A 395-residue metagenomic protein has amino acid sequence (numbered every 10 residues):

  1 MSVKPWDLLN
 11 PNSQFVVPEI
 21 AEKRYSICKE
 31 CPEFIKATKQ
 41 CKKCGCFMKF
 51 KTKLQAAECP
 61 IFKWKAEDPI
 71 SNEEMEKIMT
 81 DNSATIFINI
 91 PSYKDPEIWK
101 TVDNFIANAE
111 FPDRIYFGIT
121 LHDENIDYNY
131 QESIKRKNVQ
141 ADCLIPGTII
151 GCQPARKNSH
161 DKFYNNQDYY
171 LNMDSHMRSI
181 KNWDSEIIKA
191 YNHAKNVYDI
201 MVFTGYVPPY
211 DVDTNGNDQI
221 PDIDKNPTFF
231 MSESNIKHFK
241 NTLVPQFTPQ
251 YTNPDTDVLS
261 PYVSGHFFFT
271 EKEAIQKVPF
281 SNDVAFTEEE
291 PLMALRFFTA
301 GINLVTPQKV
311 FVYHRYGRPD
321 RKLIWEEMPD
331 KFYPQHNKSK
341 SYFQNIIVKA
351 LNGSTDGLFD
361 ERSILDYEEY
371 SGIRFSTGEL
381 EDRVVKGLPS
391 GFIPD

Functional and structural regions predicted by a protein language model:
M1-K77: Cysteine-centered metal-binding/redox modules
I78-T377: Catalytic cores of eukaryotic secretory-pathway lumenal/extracellular enzymes that build and remodel glycoconjugates
G387-F392: Aromatic-residue-lined binding/catalytic grooves and analogous aromatic/hydrophobic interfacial grooves in multimeric
D395: Membrane-interface aromatic/basic loop that binds lipid-linked glycans or pyrophosphate carriers, typified by
